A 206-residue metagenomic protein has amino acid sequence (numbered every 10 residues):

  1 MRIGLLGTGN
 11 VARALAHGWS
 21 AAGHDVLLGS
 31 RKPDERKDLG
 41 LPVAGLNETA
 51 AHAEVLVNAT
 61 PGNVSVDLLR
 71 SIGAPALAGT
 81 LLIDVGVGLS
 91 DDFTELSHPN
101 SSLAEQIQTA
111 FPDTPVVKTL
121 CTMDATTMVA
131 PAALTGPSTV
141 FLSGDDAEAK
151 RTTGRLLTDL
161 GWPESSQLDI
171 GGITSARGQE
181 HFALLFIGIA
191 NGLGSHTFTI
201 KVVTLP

Functional and structural regions predicted by a protein language model:
M1-P42, T199: NAD(P)+-binding Rossmann beta1-loop-alpha1 motif at the extreme N-terminus of oxidoreductases
A21-H24, V55, P112, T158-P163: Generic secondary-structure signature for well-ordered alpha-helical cores
D34-E35, G40, L46-L81, G86-D91: Rossmann-like NAD(P)-binding element
P61-V64, T122-D124, D146-A147: Short beta->alpha connector loops
A78, G86-A133: Rossmann-fold NAD(P)-binding glycine/threonine-rich loop
S138-P206: Active-site-lining helix/loop region of Rossmann-like oxidoreductase modules
